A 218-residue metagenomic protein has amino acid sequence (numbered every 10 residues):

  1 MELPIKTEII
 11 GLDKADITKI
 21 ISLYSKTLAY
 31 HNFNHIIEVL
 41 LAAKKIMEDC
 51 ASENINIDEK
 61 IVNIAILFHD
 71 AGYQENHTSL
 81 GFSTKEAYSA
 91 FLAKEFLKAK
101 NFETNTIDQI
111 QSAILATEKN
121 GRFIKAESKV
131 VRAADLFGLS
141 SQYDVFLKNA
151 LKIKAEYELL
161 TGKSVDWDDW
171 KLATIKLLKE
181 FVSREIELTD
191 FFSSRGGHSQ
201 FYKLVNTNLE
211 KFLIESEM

Functional and structural regions predicted by a protein language model:
M1-E75: Acidic/His-rich, divalent-metal-binding segments that scaffold phosphate/diphosphate chemistry
L3-P4, I114-T117, F146: Intrinsically disordered, low-complexity activation-like regions
A29-I37, L41-N56, F68, K119-M218: Divalent metal-dependent phosphate-bond-processing catalytic cores, especially two-metal-ion Mg2+/Mn2+ enzymes that act
V39-L40, T84-K100: An active-site-proximal "capping" alpha-helix that borders the catalytic cofactor pocket
E53-N54, L97-N105: Inter-helical turn/loop segments and adjacent helix faces that build the functional surface of alpha-helical bundle
I55-L67, T106-A113, E127-V130: Alpha-helical scaffolds flanking conserved acidic
H77-S83: Metal-dependent catalytic cores of enzymes that make or break cyclic nucleotides and related phosphoester linkages
